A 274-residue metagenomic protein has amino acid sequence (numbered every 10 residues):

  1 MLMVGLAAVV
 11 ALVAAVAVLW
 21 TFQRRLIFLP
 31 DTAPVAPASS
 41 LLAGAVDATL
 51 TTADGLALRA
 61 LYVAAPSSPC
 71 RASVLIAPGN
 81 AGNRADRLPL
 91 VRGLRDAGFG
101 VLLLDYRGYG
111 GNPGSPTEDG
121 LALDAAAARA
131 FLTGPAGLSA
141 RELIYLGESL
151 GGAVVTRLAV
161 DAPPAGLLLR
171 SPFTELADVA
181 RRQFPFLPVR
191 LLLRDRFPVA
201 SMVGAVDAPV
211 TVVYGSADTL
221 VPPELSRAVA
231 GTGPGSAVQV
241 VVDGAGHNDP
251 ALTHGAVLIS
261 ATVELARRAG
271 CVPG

Functional and structural regions predicted by a protein language model:
V4-T51: An N-terminal hydrophobic leader/cap segment in hydrolases
A53-P135, R141: Membrane-embedded segments
L90, V199, A208, P222-G231: Short alpha-helix in the alpha/beta-hydrolase fold that links the catalytic acid
L138-S149: Alpha/beta-hydrolase fold nucleophile elbow
G152-A208: Hydrolase active-site cap/lid region
A205-D207, V212-D218: Short beta-strand/loop motif that positions the catalytic acidic residue of the alpha/beta-hydrolase fold
S216-V221, H247-D249: Acidic catalytic loop of the alpha/beta-hydrolase fold
A245-A256: Catalytic histidine-centered segment of alpha/beta-hydrolase-like enzymes
